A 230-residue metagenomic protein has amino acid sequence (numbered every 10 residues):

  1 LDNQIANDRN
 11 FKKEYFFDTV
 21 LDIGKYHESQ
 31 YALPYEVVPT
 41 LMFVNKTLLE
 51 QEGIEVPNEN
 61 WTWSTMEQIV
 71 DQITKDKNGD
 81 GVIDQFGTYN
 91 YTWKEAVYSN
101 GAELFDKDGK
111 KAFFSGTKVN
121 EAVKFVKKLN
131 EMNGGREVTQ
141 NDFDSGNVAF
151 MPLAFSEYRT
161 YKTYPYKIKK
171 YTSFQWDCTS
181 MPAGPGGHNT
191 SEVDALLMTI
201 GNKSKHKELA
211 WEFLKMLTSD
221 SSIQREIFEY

Functional and structural regions predicted by a protein language model:
L1-P39, S173-S180: Hinge/lid segment of periplasmic solute-binding proteins
D2-Y15, N58-E59, N78-G81, F86 (+3 more regions): Short, solvent-exposed loop/beta-turn-alpha elements that line the ligand-binding surface or hinge of extracytoplasmic
I23-Y35, T40, S64-A112, V148-F150: Extracytoplasmic/periplasmic solute-binding protein
T40-V44, M198-I200: Short glycine- and hydrophobic/aromatic-rich loop-to-beta-strand nucleating segment in the catalytic cores
L48-L49, E67-Q72, E137-M151: Short helices/loops that flank or line small-molecule/ion binding pockets
V70-D71, D108-E137, M181: Glycine-centered hinge/linker elements that transmit conformational signals in sensory and ligand-binding systems
E131, Y166-Y230: Extracytoplasmic/periplasmic substrate-recognition and gating elements
A149-A154, Y161: Paired acidic/hydrophobic, glycine-rich loop segments that form the ligand-binding mouth/hinge of periplasmic-binding
